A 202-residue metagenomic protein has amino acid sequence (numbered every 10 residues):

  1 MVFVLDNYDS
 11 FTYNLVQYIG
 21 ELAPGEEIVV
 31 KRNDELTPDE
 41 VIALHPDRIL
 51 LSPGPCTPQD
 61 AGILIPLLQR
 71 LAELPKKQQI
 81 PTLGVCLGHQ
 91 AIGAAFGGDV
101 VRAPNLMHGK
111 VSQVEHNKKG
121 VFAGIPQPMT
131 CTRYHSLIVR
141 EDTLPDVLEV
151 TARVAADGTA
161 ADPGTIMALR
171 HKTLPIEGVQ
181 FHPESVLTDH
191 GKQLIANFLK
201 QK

Functional and structural regions predicted by a protein language model:
M1-I80, D189-K202: N-terminal beta1-alpha1 cap of cysteine-dependent amidohydrolase-like domains
V4, T132-R133, Q180: Short beta-strand segments
I28-V30, V100, V150: Generic structural signal for residues in well-ordered beta-strands
P46-G124, P128-T130, I195-N197: Cysteine-nucleophile active-site neighborhood
G54-T57, L137-I138, E184-V186: Short histidine/acidic/glycine/proline-rich micro-motifs that form metal- and phosphate-coordinating active-site loops
C86, H135, H182: Histidine-centered divalent metal-coordination motifs
K118-T173: Catalytic beta-strand/loop cores that center a nucleophilic Ser/Cys/Thr and support acyl-enzyme chemistry
A161-K202: A glycine-centered loop/beta-turn motif at secondary-structure junctions
